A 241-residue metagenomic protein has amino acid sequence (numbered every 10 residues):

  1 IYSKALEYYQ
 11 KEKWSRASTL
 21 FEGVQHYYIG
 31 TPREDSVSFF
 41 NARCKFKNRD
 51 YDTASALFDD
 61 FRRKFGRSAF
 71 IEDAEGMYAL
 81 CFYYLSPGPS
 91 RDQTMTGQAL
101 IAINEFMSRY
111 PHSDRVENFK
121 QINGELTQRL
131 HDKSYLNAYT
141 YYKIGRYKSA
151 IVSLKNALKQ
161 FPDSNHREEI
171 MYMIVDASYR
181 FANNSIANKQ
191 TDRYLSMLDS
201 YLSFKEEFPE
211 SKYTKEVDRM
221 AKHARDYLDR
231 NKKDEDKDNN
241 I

Functional and structural regions predicted by a protein language model:
I1-I241: Acidic, polar-rich low-complexity tracts and alpha-helical solenoid repeat scaffolds
